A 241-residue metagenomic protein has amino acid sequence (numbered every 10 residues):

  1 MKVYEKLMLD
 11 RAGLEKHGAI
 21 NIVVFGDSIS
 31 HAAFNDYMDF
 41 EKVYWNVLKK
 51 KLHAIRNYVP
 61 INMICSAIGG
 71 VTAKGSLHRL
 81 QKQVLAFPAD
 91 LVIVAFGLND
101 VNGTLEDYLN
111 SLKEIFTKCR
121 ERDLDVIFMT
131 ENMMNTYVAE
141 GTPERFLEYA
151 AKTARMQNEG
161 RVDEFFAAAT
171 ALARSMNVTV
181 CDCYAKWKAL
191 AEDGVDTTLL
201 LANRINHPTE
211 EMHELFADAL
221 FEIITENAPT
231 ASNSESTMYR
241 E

Functional and structural regions predicted by a protein language model:
M1-G69, K74, R79-P88: Serine-esterase "nucleophile elbow" of acetyl-processing enzymes
E5-K6, K49-N62, G75-R240: Alpha-helical cap/lid subdomain in secreted, periplasmic, or secretory-pathway luminal O-acyl-processing enzymes
